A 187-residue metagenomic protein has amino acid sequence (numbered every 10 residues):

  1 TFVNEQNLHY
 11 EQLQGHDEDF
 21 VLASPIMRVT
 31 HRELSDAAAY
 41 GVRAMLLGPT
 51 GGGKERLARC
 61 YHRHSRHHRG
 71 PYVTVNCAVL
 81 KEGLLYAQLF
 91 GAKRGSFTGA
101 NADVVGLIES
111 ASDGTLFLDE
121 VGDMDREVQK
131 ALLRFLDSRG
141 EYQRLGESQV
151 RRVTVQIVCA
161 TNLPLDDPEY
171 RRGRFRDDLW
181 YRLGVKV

Functional and structural regions predicted by a protein language model:
T1-H9: Interdomain "pre-motor" coupling segment immediately N-terminal to P-loop NTPase/helicase cores
L8-R152, Q156-P164, P168-Y170: AAA+ ATPase active-site-proximal loops
R172-V187: A short helix-turn-beta junction within AAA+ P-loop NTPase domains corresponding to the substrate/partner-engaging
